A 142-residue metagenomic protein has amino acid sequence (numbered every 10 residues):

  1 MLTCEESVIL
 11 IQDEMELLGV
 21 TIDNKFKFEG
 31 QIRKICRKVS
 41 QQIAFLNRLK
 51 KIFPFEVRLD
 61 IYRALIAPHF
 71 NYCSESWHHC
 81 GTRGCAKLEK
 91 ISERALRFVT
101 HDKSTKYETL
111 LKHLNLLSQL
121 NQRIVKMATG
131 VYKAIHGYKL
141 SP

Functional and structural regions predicted by a protein language model:
M1-P142: Hydrophobic/basic alpha-helical segments
